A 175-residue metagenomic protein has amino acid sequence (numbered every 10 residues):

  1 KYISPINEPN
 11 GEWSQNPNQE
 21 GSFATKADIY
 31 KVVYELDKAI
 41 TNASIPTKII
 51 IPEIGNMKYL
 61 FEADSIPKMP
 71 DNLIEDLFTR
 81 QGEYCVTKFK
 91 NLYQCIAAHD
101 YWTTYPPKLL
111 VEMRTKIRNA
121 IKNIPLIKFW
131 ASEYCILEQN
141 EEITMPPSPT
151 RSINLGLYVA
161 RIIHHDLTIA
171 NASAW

Functional and structural regions predicted by a protein language model:
K1-E8, E12-Q15: Mobile, glycine-rich extracellular loop/lid and propeptide segments that shape or gate substrate/ligand access
Q19-W175: Substrate-binding and catalytic surfaces of secreted/luminal carbohydrate-active proteins
